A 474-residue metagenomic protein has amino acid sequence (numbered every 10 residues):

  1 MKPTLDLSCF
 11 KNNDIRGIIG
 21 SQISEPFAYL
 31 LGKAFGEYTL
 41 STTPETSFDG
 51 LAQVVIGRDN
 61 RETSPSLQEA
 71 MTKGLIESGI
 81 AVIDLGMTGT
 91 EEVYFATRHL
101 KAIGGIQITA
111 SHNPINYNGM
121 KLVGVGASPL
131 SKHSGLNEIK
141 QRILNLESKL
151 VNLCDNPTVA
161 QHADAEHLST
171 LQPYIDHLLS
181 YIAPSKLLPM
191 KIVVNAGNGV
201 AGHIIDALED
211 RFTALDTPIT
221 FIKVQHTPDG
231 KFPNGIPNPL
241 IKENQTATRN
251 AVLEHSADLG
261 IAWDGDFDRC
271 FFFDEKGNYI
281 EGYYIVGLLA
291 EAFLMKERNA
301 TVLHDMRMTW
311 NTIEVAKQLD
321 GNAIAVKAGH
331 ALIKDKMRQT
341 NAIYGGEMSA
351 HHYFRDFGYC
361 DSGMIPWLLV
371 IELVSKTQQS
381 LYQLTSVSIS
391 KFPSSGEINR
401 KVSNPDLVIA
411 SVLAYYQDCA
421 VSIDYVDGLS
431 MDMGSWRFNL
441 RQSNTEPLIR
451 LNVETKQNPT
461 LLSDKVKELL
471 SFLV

Functional and structural regions predicted by a protein language model:
M1-K73, E77-S78, H167-M190: An N-terminal, well-structured beta->alpha segment
S41-S47, Q53-N118, L208-F273: N-terminal small/polar loop signature for handling phosphorylated ligands or for N-terminal nucleophile
F48-D59, I83, K191-V194, A300-M306 (+1 more regions): Short glycine-rich phosphate-binding loop at a beta-alpha junction
L85, E92, L136-D176, S180 (+2 more regions): Proline/glycine-rich low-complexity loops and linkers
N116-L144, F273-G287, F357-L368, V374: A short, gly/pro- and small-residue-rich
N118-H255: Gly/Ser/Thr-enriched, mixed-charge loops and adjacent short helices that form phosphate/oxyanion-binding elements
L259, E297-V474: Phosphate-binding and adjacent anionic-ligand microenvironments
